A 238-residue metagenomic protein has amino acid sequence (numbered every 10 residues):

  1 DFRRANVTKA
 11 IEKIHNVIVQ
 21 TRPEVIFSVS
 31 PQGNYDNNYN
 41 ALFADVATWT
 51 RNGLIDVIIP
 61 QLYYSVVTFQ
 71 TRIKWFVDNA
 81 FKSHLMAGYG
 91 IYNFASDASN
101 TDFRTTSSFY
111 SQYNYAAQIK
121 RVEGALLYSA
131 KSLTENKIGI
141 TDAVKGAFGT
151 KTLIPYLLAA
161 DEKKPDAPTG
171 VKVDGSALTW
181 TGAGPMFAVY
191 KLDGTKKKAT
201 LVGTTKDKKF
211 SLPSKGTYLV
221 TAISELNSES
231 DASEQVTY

Functional and structural regions predicted by a protein language model:
D1-T48, N52: Polysaccharide-binding and catalytic clefts of secreted carbohydrate-active enzymes
L54-Q70, F76, S83-A160: Substrate-binding cleft of secreted/luminal carbohydrate-active enzymes
E162-K172: Proline-enriched interdomain boundary motifs that mark the N-terminal boundary and often initiate the first structured
G175-G184: Conserved aromatic anchor
G184-T200: Extracellular low-complexity, O-glycosylation-prone stalks/linkers
T200-K206: Short beta-strand segments within Ig-like beta-sandwich modules, predominantly Fibronectin type-III
S211-E229: Beta-strand-rich modules
S228-Y238: Edge beta-strands of extracellular beta-sandwich domains
